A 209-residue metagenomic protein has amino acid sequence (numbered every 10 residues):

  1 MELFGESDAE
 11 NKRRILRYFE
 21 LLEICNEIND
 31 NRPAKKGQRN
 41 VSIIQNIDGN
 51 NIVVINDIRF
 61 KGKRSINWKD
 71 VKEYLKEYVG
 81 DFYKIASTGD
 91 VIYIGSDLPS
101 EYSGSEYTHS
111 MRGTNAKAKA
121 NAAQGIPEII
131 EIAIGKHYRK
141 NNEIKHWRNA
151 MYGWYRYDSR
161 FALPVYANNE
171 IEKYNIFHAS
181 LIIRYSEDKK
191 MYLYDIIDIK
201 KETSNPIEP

Functional and structural regions predicted by a protein language model:
M1-P209: Ribonuclease/tRNase effector modules and their secretory precursors
